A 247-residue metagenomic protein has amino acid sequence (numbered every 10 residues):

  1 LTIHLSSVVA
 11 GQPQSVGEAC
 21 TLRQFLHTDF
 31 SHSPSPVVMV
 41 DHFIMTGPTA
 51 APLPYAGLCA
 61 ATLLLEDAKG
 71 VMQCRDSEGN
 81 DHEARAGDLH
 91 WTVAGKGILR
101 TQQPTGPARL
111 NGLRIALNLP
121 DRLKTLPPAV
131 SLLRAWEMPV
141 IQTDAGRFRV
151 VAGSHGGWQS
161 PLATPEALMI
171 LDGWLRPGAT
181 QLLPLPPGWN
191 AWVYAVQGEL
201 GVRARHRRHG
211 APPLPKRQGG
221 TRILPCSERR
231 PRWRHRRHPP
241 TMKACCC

Functional and structural regions predicted by a protein language model:
Q12-L65, W136-L182: A short glycine-rich, His/Asp/Glu-containing loop-to-beta-strand
M39-D41, M45-P107: Extended, compositionally biased flexible segments
A61-R85, G95, P186, A195-A211 (+1 more regions): A short beta-strand-loop-beta hairpin characteristic of the jelly-roll/cupin
G79-N80, D88, L171, A191 (+2 more regions): Short, conserved secondary-structure segments in the cores of folded domains
W91, G201-V202, C247: Hydrophobic beta-strand signal
G95-K96, T101-H155, A163-L168, L175: Non-heme Fe(II) oxygenase catalytic core, chiefly the N-lobe of the double-stranded beta-helix
G95-L123, R207, T221-C247: Ligand-binding loop in jelly-roll beta-barrel domains
A167-W174, W189-G201: Alpha-helical membrane segments in multi-pass integral membrane proteins
